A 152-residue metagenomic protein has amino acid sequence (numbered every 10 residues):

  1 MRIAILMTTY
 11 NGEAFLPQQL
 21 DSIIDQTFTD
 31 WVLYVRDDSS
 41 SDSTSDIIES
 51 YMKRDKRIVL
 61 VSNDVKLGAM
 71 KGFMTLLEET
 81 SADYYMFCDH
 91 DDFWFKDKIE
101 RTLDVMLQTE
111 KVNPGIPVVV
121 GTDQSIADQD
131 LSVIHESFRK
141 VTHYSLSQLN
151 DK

Functional and structural regions predicted by a protein language model:
M1-K152: Nucleotide-sugar donor-binding/catalytic module of glycosyltransferases that assemble extracellular/cell-envelope
